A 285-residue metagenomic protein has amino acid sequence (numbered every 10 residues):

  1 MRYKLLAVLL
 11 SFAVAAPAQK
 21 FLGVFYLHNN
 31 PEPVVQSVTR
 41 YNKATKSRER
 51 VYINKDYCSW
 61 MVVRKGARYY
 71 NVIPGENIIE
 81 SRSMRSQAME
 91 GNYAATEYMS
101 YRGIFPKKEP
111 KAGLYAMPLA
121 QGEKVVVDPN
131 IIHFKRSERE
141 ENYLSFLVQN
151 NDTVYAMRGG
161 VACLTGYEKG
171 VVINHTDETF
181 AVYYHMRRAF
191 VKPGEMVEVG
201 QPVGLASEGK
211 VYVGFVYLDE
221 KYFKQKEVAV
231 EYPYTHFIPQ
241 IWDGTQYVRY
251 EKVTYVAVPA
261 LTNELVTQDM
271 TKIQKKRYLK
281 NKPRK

Functional and structural regions predicted by a protein language model:
A13-A15: N-terminal signal peptide c-region/cleavage motif recognized by signal peptidases
F21-T45: Low-complexity, acidic Ser/Thr/Pro/Gly-rich terminal tails and inter-domain linkers that flank the onset of structured
Y52-S59: Asparagine-centered strand-capping/turn motif at beta-strand->loop junctions
W60, K65-R102: Intrinsically disordered, low-complexity Pro/Gly/Ser/Thr-rich segments with frequent PxxP/GP/PP motifs and embedded
G113-Y115, K192, E198, A206 (+1 more regions): Acidic, glycine-rich catalytic/binding loops that coordinate metals and/or anionic ligands
V126-A156: Short glycine/threonine/proline-enriched tight-turn/helix- or strand-capping micro-motif at secondary-structure
A156-F190, G209-F215: Zn2+-dependent peptidoglycan hydrolase active-site motif and core
V161, E195-Q201: Structural motif
